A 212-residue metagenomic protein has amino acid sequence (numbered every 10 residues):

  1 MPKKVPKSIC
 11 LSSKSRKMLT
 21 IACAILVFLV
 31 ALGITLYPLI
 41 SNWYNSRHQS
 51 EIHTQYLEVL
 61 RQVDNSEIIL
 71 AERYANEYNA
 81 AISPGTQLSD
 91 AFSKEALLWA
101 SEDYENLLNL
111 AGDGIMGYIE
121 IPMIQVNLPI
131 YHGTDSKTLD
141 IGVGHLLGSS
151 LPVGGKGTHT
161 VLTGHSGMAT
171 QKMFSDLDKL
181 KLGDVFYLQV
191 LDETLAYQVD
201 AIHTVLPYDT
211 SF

Functional and structural regions predicted by a protein language model:
M1-R16: N-terminal Lys/Arg-rich, disordered targeting/topogenic segments
K14-F212: Solvent-exposed, non-transmembrane regions of membrane-associated and secreted proteins
